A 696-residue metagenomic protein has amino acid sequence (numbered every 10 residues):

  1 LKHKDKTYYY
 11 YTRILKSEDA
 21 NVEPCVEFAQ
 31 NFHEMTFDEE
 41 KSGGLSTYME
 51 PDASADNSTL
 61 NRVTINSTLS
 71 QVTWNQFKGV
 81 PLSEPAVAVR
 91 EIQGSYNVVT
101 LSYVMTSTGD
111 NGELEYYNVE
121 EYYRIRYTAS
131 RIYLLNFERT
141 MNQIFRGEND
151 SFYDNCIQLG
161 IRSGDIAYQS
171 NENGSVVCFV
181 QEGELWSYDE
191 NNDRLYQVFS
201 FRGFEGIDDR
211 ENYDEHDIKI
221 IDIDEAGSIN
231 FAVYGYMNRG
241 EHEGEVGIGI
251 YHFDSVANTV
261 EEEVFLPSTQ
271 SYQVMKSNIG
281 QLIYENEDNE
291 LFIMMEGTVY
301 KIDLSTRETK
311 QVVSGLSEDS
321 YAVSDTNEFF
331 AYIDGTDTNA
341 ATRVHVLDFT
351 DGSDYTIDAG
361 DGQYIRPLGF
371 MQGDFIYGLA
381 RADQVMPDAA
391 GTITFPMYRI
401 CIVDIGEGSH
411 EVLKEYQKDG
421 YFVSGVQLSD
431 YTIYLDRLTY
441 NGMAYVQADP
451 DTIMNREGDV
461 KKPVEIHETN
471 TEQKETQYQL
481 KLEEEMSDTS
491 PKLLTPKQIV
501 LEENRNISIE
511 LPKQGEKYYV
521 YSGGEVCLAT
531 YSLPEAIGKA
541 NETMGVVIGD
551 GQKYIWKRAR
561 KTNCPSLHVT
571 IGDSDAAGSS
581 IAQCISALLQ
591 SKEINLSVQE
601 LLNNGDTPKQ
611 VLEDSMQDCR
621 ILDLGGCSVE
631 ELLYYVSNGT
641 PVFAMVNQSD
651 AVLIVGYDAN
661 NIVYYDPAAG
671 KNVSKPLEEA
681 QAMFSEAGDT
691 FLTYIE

Functional and structural regions predicted by a protein language model:
K2-H3, T7-Q76, F152-R194, S200-F204 (+15 more regions): Core segments of small alpha/beta cavity-forming domains
T68-E113, D217-E225, S637: Surface-exposed, charged secondary-structure patches
E91-M105, G227-V233, F375-A380, I433-L435 (+1 more regions): A short hydrophobic beta-strand element
S95-L134, E138, A668: Exposed beta-sheet edge and beta->alpha loop/turn motif
S102, C178-V180, A232-Y234, M294 (+5 more regions): Residue-level marker for isolated small/hydroxyl-bearing positions within beta-strands of beta-sheet-rich domains
F137, L195-G203, T259-S268, K310-S314 (+2 more regions): Beta-propeller fold detector
S187, D193, G244-N258, V344-D351 (+2 more regions): Beta-propeller blade signature
C564-E696: Conserved active-site-adjacent core of cysteine acyl-enzyme catalytic domains
